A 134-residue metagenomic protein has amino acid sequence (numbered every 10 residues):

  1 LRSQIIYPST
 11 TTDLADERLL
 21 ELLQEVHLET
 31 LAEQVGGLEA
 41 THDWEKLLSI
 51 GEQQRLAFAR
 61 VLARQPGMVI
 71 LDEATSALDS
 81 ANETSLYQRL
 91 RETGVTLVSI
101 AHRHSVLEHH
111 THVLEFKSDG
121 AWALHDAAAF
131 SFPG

Functional and structural regions predicted by a protein language model:
L1-Q4, L22, V26, E39-G134: ABC-family ATPase nucleotide-binding domain "signature/switch" substructure
I5-L14, E29: ABC-type ATPase nucleotide-binding domains, specifically the catalytic core motifs of the NBD
E17-G37: Conserved ABC ATPase "signature" region
